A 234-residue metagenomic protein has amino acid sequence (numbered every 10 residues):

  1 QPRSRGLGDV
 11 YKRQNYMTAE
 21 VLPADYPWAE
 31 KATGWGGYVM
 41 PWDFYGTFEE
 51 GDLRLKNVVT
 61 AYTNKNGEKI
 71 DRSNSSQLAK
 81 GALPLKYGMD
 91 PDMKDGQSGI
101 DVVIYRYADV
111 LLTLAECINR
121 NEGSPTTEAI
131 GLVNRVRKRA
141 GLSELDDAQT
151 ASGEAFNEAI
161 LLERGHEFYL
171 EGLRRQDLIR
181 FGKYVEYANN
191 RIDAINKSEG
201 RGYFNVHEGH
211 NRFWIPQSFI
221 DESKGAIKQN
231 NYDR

Functional and structural regions predicted by a protein language model:
R3-D9, E50-R234: Acidic/polar-rich alpha-helix caps and helix-coil junctions
S4-F44: Polar, glycine-rich mid-to-C-terminal structural blocks that act as macromolecule-binding/assembly scaffolds
T47: Short, conserved, surface-exposed binding loops centered on an aromatic residue
